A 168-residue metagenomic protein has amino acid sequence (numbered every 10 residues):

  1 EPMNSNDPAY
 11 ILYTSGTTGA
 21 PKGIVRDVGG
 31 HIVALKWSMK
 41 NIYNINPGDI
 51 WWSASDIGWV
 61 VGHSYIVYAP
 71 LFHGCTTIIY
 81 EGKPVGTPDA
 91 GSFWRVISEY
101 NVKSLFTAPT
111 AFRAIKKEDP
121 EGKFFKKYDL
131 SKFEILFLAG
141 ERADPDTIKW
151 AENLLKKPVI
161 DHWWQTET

Functional and structural regions predicted by a protein language model:
E1-Y13, A20, L35, N44-I50 (+1 more regions): Conserved pre-ATP/AMP-binding loop-to-beta segment of ANL
T14, V25: Short functional hotspots where side chains directly engage DNA or cofactors
H31-I32: Adenylate-forming
P47-G48, G82-T168: Conserved adenylate-forming
D56: Residue(s) in the substrate-gating loop at a strand-loop-helix junction that position the organic substrate next
G62-I78: Conserved short alpha-helical elements in the N-terminal third of ANL/AMP-binding
